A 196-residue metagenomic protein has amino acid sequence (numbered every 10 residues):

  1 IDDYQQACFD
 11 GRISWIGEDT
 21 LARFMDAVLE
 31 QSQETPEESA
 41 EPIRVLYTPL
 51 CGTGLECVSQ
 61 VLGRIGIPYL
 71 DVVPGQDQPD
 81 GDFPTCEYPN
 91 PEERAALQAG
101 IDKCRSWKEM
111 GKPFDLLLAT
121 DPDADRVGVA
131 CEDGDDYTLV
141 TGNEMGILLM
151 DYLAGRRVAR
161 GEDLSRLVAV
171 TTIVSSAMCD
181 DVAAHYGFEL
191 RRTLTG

Functional and structural regions predicted by a protein language model:
I1-M110: Gly/Ser/Thr-enriched, mixed-charge loops and adjacent short helices that form phosphate/oxyanion-binding elements
D2-I16, D133-G196: Proline/glycine-rich low-complexity loops and linkers
E38-E41, M110-P113, R160-R166: Short helix-terminating capping/connector loops at secondary-structure junctions
R44-T48, D71-V72, L117-A119, R126-A130 (+3 more regions): Structured core elements
P49-L55, A124-R126, V174-A177: Gly/Ser/Thr-rich loops at beta-strand to alpha-helix junctions that form or flank small-molecule/cofactor-binding
G75-Q78, P122, V174, T195-G196: Short, ordered loop/turn segments at secondary-structure junctions
C104-G134, V182, F188-R192, G196: Glycine-rich phosphate-binding loop
